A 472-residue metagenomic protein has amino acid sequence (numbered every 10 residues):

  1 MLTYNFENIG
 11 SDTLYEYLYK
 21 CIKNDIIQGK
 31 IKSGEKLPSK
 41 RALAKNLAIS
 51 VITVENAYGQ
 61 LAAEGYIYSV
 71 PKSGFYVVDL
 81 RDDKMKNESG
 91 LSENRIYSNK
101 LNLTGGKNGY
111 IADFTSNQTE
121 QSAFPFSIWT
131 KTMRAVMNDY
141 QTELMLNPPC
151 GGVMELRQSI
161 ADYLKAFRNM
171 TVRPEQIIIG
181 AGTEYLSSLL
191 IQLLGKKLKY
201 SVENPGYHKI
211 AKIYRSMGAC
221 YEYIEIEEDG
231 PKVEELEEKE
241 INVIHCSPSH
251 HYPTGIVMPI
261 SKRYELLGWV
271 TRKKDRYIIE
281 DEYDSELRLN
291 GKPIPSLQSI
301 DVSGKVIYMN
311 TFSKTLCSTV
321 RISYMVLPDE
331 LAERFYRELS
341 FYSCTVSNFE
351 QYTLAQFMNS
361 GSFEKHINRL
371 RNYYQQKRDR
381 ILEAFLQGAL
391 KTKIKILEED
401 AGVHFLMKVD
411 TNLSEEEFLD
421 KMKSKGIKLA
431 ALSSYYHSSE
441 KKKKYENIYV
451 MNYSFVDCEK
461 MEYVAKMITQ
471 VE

Functional and structural regions predicted by a protein language model:
M1-R134, E330, S340-S347, A355-M358 (+7 more regions): N-terminal basic, amphipathic alpha-helical segments
F114, G180, I224, M309 (+1 more regions): Hydrophobic residues at beta-strand termini and immediately following loops that shape nucleotide-binding pockets
M133, E143-D275, E286, K292-I300 (+1 more regions): Conserved core of the PLP fold type I
I178, C220-I224, I307, L397 (+1 more regions): General small-molecule cofactor/ligand-binding pocket signal
K199, N242, Y277, K305-I307 (+1 more regions): Proline-centered loop/turn at the N-terminus of a beta-strand
D281-E282: Walker B catalytic acidic pair
P295-S296, Y336, L354, F385: Catalytic cores of nucleotide-enabled group-transfer and carboxylate-activating enzymes in metabolic and assembly-line
V302-N372: Conserved core segment of the aminotransferase class I/II
